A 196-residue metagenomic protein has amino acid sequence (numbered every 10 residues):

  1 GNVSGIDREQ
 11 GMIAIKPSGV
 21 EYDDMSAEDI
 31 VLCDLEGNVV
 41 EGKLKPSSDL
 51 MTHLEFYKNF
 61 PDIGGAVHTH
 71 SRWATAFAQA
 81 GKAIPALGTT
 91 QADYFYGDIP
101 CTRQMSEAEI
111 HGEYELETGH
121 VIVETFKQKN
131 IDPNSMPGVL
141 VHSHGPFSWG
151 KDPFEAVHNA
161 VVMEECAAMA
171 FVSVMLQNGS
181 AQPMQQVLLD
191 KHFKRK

Functional and structural regions predicted by a protein language model:
G1-K196: Glycine-rich flexible loops
